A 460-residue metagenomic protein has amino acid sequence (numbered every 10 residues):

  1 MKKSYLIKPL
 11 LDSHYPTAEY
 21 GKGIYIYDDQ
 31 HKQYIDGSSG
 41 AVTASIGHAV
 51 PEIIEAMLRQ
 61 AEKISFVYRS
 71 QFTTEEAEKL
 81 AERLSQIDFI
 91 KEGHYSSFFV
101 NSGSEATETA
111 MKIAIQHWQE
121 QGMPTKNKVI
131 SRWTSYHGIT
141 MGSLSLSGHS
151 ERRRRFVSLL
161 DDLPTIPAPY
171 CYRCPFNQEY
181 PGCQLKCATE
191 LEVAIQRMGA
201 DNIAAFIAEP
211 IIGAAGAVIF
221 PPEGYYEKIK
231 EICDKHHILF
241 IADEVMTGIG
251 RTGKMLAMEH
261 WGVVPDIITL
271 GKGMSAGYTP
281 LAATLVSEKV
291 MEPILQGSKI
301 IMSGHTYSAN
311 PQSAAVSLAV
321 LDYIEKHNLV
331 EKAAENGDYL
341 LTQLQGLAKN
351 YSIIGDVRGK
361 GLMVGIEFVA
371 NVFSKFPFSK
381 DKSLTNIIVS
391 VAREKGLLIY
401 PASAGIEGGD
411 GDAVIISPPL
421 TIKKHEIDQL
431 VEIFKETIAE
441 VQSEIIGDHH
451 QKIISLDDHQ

Functional and structural regions predicted by a protein language model:
M1-Q460: Conserved N-terminal phosphate-binding loop of PLP-dependent enzymes in the Aspartate aminotransferase
